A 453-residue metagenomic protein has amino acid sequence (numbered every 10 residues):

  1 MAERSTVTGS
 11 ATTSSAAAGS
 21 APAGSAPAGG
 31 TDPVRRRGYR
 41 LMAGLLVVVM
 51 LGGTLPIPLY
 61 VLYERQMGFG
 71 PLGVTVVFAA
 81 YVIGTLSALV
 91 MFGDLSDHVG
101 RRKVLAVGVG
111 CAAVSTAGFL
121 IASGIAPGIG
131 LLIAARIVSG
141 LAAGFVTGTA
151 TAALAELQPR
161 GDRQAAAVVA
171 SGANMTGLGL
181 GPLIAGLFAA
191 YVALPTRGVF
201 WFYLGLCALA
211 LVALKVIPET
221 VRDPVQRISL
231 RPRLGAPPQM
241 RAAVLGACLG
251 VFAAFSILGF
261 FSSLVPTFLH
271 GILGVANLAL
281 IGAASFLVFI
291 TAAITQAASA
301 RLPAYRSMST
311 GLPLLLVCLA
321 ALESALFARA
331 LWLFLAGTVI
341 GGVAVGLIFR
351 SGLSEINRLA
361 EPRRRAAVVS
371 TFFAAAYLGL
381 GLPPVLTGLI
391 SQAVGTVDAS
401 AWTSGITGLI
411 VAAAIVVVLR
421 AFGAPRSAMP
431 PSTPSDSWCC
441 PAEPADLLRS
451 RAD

Functional and structural regions predicted by a protein language model:
V76-G93, T147, L287-T295: Central cavity-lining transmembrane alpha-helices of secondary-active solute carriers, predominantly the Major
L86-I125: Conserved MFS/SLC helix-loop-helix module at the cytosolic interface between two early adjacent transmembrane helices
A135-A173: Cytoplasmic helix-loop-helix junction between adjacent transmembrane helices in 12-TM secondary transporters
A165-K215: Helix-loop-helix hairpin linking two adjacent transmembrane segments in secondary transporters
G198-A213, A401-V418: Symmetry-related core transmembrane helices of the 12-TM Major Facilitator Superfamily/SLC fold
I281-A304: Transmembrane alpha-helices of Major Facilitator/SLC transporters
S307-R350: C-terminal transmembrane helical hairpin of 12-TM major facilitator-type secondary transporters
L353-T396: A late C-terminal transmembrane helix in Major Facilitator Superfamily
